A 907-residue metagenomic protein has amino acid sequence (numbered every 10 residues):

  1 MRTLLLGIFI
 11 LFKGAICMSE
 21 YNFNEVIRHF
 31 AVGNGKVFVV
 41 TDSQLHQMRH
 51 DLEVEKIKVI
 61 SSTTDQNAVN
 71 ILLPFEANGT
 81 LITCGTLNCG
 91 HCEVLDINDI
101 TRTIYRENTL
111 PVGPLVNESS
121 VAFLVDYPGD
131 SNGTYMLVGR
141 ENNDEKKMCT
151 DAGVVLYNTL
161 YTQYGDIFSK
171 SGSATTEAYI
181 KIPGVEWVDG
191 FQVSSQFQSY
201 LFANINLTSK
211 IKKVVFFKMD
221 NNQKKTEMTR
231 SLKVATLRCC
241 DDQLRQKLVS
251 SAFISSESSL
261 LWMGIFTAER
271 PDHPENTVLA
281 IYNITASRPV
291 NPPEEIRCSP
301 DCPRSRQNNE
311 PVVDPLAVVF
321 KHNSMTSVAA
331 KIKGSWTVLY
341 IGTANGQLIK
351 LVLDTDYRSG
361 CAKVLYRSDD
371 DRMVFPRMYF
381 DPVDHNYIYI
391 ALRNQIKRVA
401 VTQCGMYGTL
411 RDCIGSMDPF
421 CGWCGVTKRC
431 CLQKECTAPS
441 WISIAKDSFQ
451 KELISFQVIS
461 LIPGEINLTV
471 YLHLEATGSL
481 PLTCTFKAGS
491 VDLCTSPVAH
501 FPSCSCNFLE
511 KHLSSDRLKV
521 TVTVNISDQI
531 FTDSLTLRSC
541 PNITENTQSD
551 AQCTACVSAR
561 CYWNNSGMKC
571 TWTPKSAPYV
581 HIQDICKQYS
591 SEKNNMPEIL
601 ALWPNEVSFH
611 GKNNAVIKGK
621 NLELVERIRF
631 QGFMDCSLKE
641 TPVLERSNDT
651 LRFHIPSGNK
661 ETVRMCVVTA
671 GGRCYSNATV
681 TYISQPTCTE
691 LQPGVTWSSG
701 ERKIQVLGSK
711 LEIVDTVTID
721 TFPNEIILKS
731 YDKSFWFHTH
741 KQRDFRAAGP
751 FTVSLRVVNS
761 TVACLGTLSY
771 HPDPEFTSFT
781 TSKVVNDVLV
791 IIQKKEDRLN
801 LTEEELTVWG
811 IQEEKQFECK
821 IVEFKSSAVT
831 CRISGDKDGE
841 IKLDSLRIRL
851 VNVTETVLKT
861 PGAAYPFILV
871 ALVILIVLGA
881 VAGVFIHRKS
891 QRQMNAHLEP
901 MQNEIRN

Functional and structural regions predicted by a protein language model:
R2-F23, R398, Q529, G672-R673 (+1 more regions): N-terminal signal peptide
G7, G14-N386, I390-R398, D412 (+2 more regions): Disulfide-stabilized extracellular ectodomains of secreted/luminal proteins, especially beta-rich
S43-L45, L52-E53, G79, N88-G90 (+36 more regions): Conserved beta-strand elements of beta-rich interaction domains across eukaryotes, especially beta-propellers
C361-D371, P382, T523-I543, C764-L765 (+2 more regions): Extracellular juxtamembrane "stalk/ectodomain stem" immediately N-terminal to a transmembrane helix in metazoan
P419-L432, A438, Q548-D550, A555-K593: Extracellular Cys-Trp
A445-G478, T536-A555, C586-L624, G672-I713 (+2 more regions): Beta-strand/beta-sandwich contexts
I466-N467, H473-S527, E606-G671, W697-N759 (+1 more regions): Immunoglobulin-like IPT/TIG beta-sandwich domains and homologous Ig-like subdomains
R888-N907: Cytosolic C-terminal tails of single-pass type I membrane
